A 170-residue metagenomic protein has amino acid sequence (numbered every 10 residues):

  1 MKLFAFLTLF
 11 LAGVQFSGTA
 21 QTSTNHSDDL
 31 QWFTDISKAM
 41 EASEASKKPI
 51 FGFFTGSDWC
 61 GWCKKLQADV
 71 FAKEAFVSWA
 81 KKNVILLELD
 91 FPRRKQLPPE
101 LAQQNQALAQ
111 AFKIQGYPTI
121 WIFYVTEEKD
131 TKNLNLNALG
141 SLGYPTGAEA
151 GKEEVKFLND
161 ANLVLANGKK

Functional and structural regions predicted by a protein language model:
M1-S23: Bacterial Sec-dependent N-terminal signal peptides
L30-F33, F76-Q103: Thiol-based oxidoreductase modules, predominantly thioredoxin-like and allied folds used for disulfide exchange
W32-I50, A80: A short beta-strand-turn-helix
S46-C60: Short active-site neighborhood of thiol/selenol oxidoreductases, capturing the structured segment around
S57-G61, V70, F91-Q96, Q115 (+1 more regions): Solvent-exposed loop/turn segments at secondary-structure junctions within structured extracellular/periplasmic domains
C60-K64, I120: The canonical Cys-X-X-Cys-His
C63-W79: Typically the conserved alpha-helix immediately C-terminal to a functionally engaged Cys/Sec in thioredoxin-like
A111, Q115-K169: Non-catalytic, surface beta->alpha helical segment in thiol-disulfide oxidoreductase systems
